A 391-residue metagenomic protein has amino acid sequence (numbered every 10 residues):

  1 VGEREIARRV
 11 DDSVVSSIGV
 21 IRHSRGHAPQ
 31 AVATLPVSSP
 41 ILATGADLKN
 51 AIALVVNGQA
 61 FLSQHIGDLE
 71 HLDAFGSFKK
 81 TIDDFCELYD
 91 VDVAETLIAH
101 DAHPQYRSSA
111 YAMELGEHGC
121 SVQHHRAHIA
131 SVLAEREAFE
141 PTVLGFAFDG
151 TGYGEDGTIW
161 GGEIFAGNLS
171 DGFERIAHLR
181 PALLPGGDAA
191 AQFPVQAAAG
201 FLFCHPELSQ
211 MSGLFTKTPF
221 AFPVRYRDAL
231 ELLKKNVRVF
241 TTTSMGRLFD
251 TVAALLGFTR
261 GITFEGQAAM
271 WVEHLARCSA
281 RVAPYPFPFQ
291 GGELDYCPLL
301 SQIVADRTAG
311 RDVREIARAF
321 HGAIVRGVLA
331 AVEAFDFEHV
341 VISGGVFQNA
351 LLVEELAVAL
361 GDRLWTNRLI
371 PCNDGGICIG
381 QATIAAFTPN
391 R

Functional and structural regions predicted by a protein language model:
V1-R391: Acidic, glycine-enriched active-site microenvironments
